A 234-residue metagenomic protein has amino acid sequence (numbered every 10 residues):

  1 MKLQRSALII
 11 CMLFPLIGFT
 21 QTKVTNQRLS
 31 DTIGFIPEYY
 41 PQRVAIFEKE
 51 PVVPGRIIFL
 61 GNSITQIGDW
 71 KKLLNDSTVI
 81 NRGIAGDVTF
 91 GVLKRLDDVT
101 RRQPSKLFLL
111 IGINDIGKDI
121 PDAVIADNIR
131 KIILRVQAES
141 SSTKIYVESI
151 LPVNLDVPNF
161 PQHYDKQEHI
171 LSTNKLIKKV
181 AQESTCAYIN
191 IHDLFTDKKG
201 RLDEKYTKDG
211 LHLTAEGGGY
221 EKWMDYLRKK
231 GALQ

Functional and structural regions predicted by a protein language model:
M1-I58, W70, A232-Q234: N-terminal secretory targeting modules
T22, P152-Q234: Catalytic His-Asp segment of secreted/periplasmic serine-dependent ester chemistry enzymes
S30-G34, D76-T89, G117, G210: Acidic/histidine-rich helix-loop elements that form or flank divalent-metal/phosphate-binding sites at the catalytic
E50-P54, L73-L74, R101-R102, A138-E139 (+1 more regions): Extracellular/periplasmic catalytic domains that process cell-envelope and extracellular macromolecules
F59-L60, Q66-T78, T89-D127, R135 (+1 more regions): Oxyanion-hole/transition-state-stabilizing segment in secreted/luminal serine hydrolases and related acyltransferases
L60-N62, E148, I189: Active-site flanking residues adjacent to catalytic metal/cofactor-binding acidic residues
R95, I125-I132, V136, K166 (+1 more regions): A general structural detector for well-ordered alpha-helical segments in enzyme core domains, enriched
S140-K144: A short helix->loop->beta-strand "cap" motif at the edges of active sites that frequently abuts
